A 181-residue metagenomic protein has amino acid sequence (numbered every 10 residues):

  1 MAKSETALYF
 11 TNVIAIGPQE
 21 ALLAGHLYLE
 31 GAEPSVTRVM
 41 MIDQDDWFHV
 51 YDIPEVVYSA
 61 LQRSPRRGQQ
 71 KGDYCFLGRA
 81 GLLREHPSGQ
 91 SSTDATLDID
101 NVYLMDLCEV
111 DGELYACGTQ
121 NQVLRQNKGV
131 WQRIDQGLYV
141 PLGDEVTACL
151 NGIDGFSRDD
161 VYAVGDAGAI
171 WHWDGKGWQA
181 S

Functional and structural regions predicted by a protein language model:
M1-S181: Residue-level hotspots at or immediately adjacent to binding/recognition sites across diverse folds
